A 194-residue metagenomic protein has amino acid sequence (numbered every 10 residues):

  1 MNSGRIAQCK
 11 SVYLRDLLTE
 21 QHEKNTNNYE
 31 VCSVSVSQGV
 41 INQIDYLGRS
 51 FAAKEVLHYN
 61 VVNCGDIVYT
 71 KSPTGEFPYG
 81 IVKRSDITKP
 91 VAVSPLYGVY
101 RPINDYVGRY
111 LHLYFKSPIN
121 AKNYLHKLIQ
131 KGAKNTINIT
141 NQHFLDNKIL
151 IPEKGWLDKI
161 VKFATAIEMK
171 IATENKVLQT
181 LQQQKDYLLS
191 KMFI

Functional and structural regions predicted by a protein language model:
M1-I6, N138, K148-I194: A structural feature that tracks compact, well-ordered secondary-structure segments with a strong bias toward
M1-T26, K154-G155: Non-catalytic DNA-recognition/assembly elements of restriction-modification systems
K10, N42-D45, A92-V93, V107 (+2 more regions): N-terminal alpha-helical segment
R15-Y29, V34-I67: Sequence-specific dsDNA recognition surfaces
Q21-N25, Y69-S72, E76, P118-I119 (+3 more regions): A generic secondary-structure signal for well-formed alpha-helical elements
N60-I119, T140: A short beta-sheet element
P90-L96, Q130-D158: A short glycine-rich beta-alpha junction/loop motif
A121-Y124: Periplasmic-binding protein-like
